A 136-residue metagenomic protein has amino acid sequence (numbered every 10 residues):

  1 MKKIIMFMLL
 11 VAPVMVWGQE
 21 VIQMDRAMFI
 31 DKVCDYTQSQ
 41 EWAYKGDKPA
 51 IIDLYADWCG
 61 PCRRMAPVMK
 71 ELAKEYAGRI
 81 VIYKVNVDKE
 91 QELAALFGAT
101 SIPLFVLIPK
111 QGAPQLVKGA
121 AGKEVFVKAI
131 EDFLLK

Functional and structural regions predicted by a protein language model:
I4-P13: Sec-dependent N-terminal signal peptides
V14-G18: Sec/Tat signal peptide C-region and signal peptidase I cleavage site
E20-I22, V81-Y83, Q115-V117: Structural signal for short hydrophobic segments within the conserved structured cores of catalytic domains across
Q23-P49: A short beta-strand-turn-helix
D47-A50, L54-W58, S101: Short pre-active-site segment immediately N-terminal to redox-active cysteine/selenocysteine motifs in thiol-based
L54, M65, M69, A73 (+1 more regions): Thiol-based oxidoreductase modules, predominantly thioredoxin-like and allied folds used for disulfide exchange
D57-R64, L104: C-type cytochrome heme c attachment motif
S101, V106-K136: Non-catalytic, surface beta->alpha helical segment in thiol-disulfide oxidoreductase systems
